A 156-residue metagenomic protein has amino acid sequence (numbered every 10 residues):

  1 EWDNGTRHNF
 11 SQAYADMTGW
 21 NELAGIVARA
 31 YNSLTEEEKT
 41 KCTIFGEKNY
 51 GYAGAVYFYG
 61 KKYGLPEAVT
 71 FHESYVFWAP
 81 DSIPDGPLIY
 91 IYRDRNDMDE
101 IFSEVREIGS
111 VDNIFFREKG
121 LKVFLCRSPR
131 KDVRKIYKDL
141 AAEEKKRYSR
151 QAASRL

Functional and structural regions predicted by a protein language model:
E1-V76: Short periplasmic/luminal acceptor-recognition loop of GT-C membrane glycosyltransferases, typified by
E22, A28, E67-L156: Aromatic/acidic, Gly/Pro-rich catalytic loop(s) in extracytoplasmic/lumenal soluble domains of multi-pass membrane
